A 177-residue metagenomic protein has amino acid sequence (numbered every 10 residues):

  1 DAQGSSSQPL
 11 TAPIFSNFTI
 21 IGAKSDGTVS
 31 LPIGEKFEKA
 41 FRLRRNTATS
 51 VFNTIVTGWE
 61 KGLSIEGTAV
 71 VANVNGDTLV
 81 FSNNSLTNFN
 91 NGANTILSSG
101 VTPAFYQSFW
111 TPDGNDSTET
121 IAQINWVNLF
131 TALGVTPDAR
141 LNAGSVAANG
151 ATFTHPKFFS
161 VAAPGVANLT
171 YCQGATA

Functional and structural regions predicted by a protein language model:
D1-A177: Extracellular beta-rich repeat passengers
